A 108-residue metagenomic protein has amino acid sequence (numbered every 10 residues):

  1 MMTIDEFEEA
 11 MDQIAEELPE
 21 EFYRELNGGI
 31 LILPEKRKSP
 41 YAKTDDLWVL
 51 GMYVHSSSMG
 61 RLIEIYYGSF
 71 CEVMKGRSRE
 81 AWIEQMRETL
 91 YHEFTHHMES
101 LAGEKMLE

Functional and structural regions predicted by a protein language model:
M1-E16: N-terminal small/polar-rich segments of proteins
T3, P19, P34-K38, G76 (+2 more regions): General structural signal for secondary-structure boundaries
D5-E9, R24, A81: Polar/charged alpha-helical tracts
E8-M11, I83, R87-Y91: Amphipathic, non-transmembrane alpha-helical scaffold segments
Q13-S69: Auxiliary, metal-adjacent structural segments of Zn-dependent hydrolase domains
E17, E21, T89, E93-H97 (+1 more regions): Short alpha-helical functional segments enriched in proximate histidine and acidic residues
L47-R87, H97-E108: Active-site scaffold of zinc-dependent metalloenzymes
